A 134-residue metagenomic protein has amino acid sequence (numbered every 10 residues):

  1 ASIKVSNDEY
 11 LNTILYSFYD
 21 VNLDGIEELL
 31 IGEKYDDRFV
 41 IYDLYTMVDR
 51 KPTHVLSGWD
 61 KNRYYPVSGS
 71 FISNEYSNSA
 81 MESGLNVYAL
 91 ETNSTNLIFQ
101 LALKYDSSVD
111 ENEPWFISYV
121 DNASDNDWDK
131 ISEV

Functional and structural regions predicted by a protein language model:
A1-Y10, K51-N62: Blade-edge motifs of beta-propeller repeat domains
N12-V21, K61-F71: Beta-propeller blade termini
I14, V40-Y42, S83-L85: Repetitive beta-architecture junctions, highlighting loop-to-beta-strand starts across blade-like repeats
N22-E33, G69-E75: Acidic/hydrophobic-patterned starts of short beta strands in beta-sheet-rich repeat architectures
G32-Y35, Y45-M47: Long amphipathic alpha-helical segments with strong coiled-coil/leucine-zipper propensity
K34-D37, N78-A80: Short glycine/acidic-enriched loop and turn motifs that connect beta-strands
I41-V55, Y88-E91: Beta-propeller blade repeat segments, especially FG-GAP/WD-type strand-to-loop junctions in 6- to 7-bladed propeller
E75-V134: Acidic, small-residue rich beta-repeat scaffolds with periodic aromatic anchors
